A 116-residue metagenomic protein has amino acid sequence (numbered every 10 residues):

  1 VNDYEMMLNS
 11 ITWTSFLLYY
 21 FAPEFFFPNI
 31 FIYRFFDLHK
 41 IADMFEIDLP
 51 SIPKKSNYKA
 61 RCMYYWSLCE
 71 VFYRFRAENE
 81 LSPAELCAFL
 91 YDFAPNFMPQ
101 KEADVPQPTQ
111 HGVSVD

Functional and structural regions predicted by a protein language model:
V1-N9: Helix-hairpin-helix/helix-loop-helix acidic hairpins
N9-S10, D116: A sequence-level detector for short glycine-anchored, His/Arg-bearing signature motifs that mark catalytic or binding
T12-L17: Conserved beta-strand->loop/alpha-helix structural units within folded catalytic cores of enzymes with alpha/beta
L18-A22: Hydrophobic/aromatic-rich effector regions of fungal transcription factors
P23-F27: Short, polar/flexible loop-turn hinges at active-site or ligand-entry regions and domain interfaces
P28-D116: C-terminal accessory module of base-excision DNA glycosylases/AP lyases that mediates lesion recognition and DNA
